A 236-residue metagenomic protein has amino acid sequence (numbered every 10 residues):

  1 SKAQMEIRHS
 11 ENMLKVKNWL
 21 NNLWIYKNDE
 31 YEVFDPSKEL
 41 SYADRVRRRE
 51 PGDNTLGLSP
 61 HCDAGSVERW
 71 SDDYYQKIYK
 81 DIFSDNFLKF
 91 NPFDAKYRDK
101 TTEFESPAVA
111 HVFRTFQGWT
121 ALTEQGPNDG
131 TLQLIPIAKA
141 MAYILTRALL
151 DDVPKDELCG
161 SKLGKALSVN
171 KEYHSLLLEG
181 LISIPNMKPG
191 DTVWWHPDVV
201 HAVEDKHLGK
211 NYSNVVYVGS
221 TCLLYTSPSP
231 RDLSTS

Functional and structural regions predicted by a protein language model:
S1-Y173, L178-P185, E204-K210, N214 (+1 more regions): Non-heme Fe(II) oxygenase catalytic core, chiefly the N-lobe of the double-stranded beta-helix
L122-E124, P197, P230: Residues immediately flanking
K188-V200: Conserved metal-binding segment of the jelly-roll/cupin
G219-L223: A hydrophobic, small-residue-rich beta->alpha segment in the mid-to-C-terminal subdomain of diverse proteins
Y225-D232: Conserved small/polar residues in nucleotide/adenosyl-binding loops
